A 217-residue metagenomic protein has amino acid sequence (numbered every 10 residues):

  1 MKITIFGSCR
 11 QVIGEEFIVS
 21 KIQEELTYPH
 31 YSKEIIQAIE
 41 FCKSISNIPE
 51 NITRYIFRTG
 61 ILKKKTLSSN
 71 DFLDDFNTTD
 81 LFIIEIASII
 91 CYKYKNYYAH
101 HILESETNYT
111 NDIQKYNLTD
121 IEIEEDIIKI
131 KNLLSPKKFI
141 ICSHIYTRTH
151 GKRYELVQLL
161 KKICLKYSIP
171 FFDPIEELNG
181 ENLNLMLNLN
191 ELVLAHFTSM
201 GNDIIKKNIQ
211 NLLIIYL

Functional and structural regions predicted by a protein language model:
M1-N51: Serine-esterase "nucleophile elbow" of acetyl-processing enzymes
S20-I22, N188, I214: General N-terminal targeting signals
T27-H30, K166, I215: Intrinsically disordered, low-complexity N-terminal regions enriched in serine/proline/glycine with scattered basic
P49-G60: Short, structured active-site "lid" loops
T59-N77: Short, well-structured alpha-helical segments in soluble
D71-L194, S199, D203, Q210: Alpha-helical cap/lid subdomain in secreted, periplasmic, or secretory-pathway luminal O-acyl-processing enzymes
N208-L217: Conserved catalytic region of serine esterases and O-acyltransferases that act on ester linkages in lipids
